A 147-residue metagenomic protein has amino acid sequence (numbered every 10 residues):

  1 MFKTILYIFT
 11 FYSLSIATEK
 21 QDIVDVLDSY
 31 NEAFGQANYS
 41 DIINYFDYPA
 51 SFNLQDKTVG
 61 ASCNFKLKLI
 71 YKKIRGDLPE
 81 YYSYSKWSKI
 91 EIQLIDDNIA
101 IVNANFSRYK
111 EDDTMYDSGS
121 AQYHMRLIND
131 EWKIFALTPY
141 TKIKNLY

Functional and structural regions predicted by a protein language model:
I5-S40, N44: Short, low-complexity N-terminal intrinsically disordered segments enriched in polar/charged residues
Y30, I42-I43, A50, L67 (+2 more regions): Hydrophobic pocket/interface hotspot
N31-F34, N38, F46-A50, Y71-L78 (+1 more regions): Sec/Tat-exported extracytoplasmic proteins
G35, R108-K110, M125-L127: Beta-strand elements of well-folded, non-transmembrane domains
F46, D56-T58, A104-F106, T138-P139: A mature extracytoplasmic/lumenal domain signature
S51-S62, P79-E80: A short gly/proline-enriched turn/hairpin at secondary-structure junctions
K68-D112: Surface-exposed, charged secondary-structure patches
S118-Y147: Short beta-strand edge/turn micro-motifs at domain boundaries
